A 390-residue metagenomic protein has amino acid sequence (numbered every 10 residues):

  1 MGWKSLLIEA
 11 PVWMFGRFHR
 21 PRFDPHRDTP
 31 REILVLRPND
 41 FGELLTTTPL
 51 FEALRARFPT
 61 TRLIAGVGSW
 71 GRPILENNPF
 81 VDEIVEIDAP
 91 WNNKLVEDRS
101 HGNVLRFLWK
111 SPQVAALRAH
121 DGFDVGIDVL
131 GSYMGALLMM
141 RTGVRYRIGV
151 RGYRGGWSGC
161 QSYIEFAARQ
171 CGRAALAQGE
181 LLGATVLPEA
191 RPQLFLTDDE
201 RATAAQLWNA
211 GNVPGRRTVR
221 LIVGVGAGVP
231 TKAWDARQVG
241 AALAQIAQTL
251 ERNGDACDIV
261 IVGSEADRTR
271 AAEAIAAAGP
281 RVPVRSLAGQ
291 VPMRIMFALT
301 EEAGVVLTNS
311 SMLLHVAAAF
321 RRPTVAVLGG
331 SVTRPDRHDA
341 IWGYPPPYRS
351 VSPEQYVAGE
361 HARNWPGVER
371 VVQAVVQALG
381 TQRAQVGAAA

Functional and structural regions predicted by a protein language model:
M1-T29: Positively charged, low-complexity intrinsically disordered leader regions
K4, V85-F195, P214-G224, V229 (+2 more regions): Conserved nucleotide-diphosphate donor binding/catalytic pocket of glycan-assembly enzymes
E32, R191-R270, G330: Active-site donor-nucleotide binding/catalytic segment of nucleotide-sugar enzymes
V35-T47, G71-I74, D128, G228-D235: A short, glycine/small-residue-rich beta-strand->loop->alpha-helix junction that serves as a flexible
L44-F58, V239-A244: Histidine-anchored nucleotide/phosphate-binding helix
T60-V104: Glycosyltransferase specificity loop/lid
N77, V150-G155, I164-A168, S286-L287 (+1 more regions): Nucleotide-sugar donor-binding patch of glycosyltransferase catalytic domains
P112, D235-G330: Donor-binding and catalytic core of enzymes assembling or modifying cell-surface/extracellular glycoconjugates
